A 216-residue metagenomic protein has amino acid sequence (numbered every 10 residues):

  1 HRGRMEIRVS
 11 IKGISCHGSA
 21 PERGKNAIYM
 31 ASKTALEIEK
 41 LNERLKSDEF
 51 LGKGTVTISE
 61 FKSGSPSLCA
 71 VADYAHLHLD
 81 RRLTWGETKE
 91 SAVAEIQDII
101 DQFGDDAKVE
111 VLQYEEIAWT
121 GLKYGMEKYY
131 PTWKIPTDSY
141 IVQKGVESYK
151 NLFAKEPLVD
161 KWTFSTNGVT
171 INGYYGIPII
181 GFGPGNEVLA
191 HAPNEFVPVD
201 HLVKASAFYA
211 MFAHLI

Functional and structural regions predicted by a protein language model:
R4-I216: Metal-dependent amide/peptide-bond hydrolase catalytic core, centered on the "pita-bread" metallohydrolase fold
